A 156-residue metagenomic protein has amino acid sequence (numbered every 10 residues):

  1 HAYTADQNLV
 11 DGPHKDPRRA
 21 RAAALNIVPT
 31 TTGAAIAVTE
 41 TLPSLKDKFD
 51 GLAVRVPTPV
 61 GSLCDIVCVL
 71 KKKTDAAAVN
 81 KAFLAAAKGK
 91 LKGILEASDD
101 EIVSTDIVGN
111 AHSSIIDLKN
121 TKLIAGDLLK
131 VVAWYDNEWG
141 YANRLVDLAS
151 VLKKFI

Functional and structural regions predicted by a protein language model:
H1-L129, I156: C-terminal substrate-binding/catalytic lobe of Rossmann-fold NAD(P)-dependent oxidoreductases
R55-P59, W134-Y141: Glycine-rich phosphate/pyrophosphate-binding beta-alpha loops
N143-I156: Internal hydrophobic alpha-helix adjacent to the cofactor/substrate pocket in enzyme cavities
